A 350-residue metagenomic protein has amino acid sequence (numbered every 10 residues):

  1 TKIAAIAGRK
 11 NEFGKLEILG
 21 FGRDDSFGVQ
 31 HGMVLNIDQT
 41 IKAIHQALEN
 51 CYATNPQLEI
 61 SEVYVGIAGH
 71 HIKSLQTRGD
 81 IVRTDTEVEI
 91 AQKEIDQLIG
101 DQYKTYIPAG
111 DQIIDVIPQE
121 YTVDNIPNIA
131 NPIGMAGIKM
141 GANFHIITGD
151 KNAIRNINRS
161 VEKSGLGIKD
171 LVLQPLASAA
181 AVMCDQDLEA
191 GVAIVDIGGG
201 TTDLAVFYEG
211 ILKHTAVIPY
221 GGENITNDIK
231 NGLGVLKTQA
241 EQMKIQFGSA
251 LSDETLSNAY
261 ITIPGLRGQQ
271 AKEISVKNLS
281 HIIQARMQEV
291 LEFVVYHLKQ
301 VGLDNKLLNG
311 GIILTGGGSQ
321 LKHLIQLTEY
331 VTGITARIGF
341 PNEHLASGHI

Functional and structural regions predicted by a protein language model:
T1-I3, I67-A68, I194-T201, F207-G210 (+2 more regions): A short acidic Gly-Thr/Ser loop motif
I6-I194, I211-K213, G222, L233-I282 (+1 more regions): Nucleotide/phosphate-binding catalytic cleft detector across ATP-hydrolyzing and phosphate-transferring enzymes
A68, G149, S249-L251, K306-V331: Glycine-rich phosphate-binding loops at beta-strand->alpha-helix junctions
A91-K93, V331-I350: Conserved phosphate-binding/catalytic loops in two-lobed NTP-binding clefts
D187-L188, E209, L327-G333: Short, solvent-exposed amphipathic alpha-helical segments in soluble enzyme and RNA/protein-processing domains
R286-V295: A general structural motif
H297-N305, G310-G317, R337-A346: Hydrophobic alpha-helical bundle architecture
